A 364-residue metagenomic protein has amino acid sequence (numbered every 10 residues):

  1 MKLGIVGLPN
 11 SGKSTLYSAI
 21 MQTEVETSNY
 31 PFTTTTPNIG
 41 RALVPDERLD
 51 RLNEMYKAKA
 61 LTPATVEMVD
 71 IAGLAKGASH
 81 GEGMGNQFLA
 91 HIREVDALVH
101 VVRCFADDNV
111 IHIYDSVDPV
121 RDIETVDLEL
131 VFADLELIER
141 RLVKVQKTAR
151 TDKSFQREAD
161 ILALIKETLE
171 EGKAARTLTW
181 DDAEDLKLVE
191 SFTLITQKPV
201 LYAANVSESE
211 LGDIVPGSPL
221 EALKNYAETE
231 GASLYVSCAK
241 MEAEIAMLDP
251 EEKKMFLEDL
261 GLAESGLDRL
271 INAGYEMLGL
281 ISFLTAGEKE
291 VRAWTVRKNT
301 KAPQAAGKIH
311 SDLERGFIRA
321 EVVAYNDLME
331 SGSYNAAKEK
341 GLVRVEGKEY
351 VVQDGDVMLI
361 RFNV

Functional and structural regions predicted by a protein language model:
M1-E82, N86-D107, E139: Conserved G1/Walker A P-loop phosphate-binding module
K2-V6, S11, Y17, K144-V351 (+2 more regions): C-terminal-of-GTPase-core extension/linker across diverse P-loop GTPases
I5, E24, G77, D115 (+3 more regions): Generic anion/oxyanion-binding catalytic loop in active/binding sites
F32, D46-L49, T62-M68, E82-V95 (+9 more regions): Amphipathic alpha-helical transducer elements in NTP-driven molecular machines
T35, I111, A246: Short Asp/Glu-rich motifs
G40-L43, A72-S79, R93-F155, E171-D182 (+1 more regions): Conserved Switch II/interswitch segment of TRAFAC-class P-loop GTPases
I92, V352-Q353: Short, well-ordered loop/turn sites that connect or cap secondary structure elements
